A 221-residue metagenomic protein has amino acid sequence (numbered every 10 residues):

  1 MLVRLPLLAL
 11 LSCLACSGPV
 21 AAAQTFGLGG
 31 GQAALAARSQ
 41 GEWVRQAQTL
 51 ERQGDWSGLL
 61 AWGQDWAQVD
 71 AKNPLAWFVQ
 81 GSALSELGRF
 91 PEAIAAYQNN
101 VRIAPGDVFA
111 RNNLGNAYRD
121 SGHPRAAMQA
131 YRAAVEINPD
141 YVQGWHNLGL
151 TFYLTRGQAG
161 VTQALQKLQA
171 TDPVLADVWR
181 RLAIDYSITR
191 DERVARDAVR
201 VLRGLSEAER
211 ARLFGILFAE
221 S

Functional and structural regions predicted by a protein language model:
F26-G31, P173-S221: Terminal, low-structured helical/coil segments at or just beyond the last alpha-helical repeat
R38-D70, L75, V79-E86: Alpha-helical segment of the N-proximal tetratricopeptide repeat
E51, F78, S85, N112 (+3 more regions): Position-specific recognition of the canonical hydrophobic site in helix A of tetratricopeptide repeat
R52-A61, D65, E86-N99, D120-A133 (+3 more regions): Structural signature of tandem alpha-helical TPR/SEL1-like repeats, specifically the intra-repeat loop/turn
V69, I103, I137, A170-T171 (+1 more regions): Structural marker of alpha-solenoid helical repeat scaffolds
A76, A110, G144, V178 (+1 more regions): TPR alpha-solenoid repeat register
